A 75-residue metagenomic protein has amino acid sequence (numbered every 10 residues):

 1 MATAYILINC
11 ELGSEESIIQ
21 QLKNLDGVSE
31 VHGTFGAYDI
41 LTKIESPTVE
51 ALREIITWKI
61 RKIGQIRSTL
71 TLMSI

Functional and structural regions predicted by a protein language model:
M1-I75: A compositional/biophysical signature of low hydrophobicity enriched in polar/charged and small residues
